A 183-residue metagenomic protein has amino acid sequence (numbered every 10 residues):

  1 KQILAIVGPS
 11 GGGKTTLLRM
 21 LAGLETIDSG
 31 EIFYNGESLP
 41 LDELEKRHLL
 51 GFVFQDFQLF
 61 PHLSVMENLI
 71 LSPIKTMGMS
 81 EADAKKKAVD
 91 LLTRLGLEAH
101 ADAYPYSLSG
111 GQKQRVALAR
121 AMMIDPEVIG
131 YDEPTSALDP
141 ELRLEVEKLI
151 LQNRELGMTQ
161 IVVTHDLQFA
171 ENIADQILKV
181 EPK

Functional and structural regions predicted by a protein language model:
A22: Helix-to-loop junction immediately C-terminal to a conserved catalytic motif
G30-S38: Conserved ABC transporter NBD signature motif
S38-G51, E81, E155: ABC ATPase NBD coupling module
A103-Y106, I124, L156: Conserved signature/switch motifs of ABC ATPase nucleotide-binding domains
I129-D132: Catalytic Walker B motif of ABC-type/P-loop ATPase nucleotide-binding domains
P140-L142: Helix N-cap at the start of a conserved alpha-helix in ABC-type nucleotide-binding domains
T164-H165: H-loop/switch region of ABC-family ATPase nucleotide-binding domains
